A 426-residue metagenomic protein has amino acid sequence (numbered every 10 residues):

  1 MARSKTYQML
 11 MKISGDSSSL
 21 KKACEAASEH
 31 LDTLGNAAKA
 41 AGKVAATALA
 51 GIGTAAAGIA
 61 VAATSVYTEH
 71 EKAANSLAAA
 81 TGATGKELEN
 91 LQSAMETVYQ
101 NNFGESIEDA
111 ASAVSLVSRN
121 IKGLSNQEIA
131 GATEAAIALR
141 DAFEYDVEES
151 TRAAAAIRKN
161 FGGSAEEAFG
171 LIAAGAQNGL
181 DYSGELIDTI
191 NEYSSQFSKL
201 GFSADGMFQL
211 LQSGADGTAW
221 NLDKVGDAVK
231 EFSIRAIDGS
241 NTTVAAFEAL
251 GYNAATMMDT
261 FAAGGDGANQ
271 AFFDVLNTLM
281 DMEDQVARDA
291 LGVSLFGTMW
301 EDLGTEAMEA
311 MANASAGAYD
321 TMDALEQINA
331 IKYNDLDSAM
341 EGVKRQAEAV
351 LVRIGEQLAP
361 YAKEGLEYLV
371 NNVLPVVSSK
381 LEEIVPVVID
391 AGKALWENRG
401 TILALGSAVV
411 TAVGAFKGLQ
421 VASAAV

Functional and structural regions predicted by a protein language model:
M1-K21, E231, F296, W300 (+1 more regions): Short, low-complexity N-terminal tether/leader segments at secretion or assembly junctions of large, surface-exposed
A2-K5, G15-G170, A174-D188, F197-D205 (+9 more regions): A short, structural motif
A41, I52-A60, S183, D216-G226 (+4 more regions): Hydrophobic, low-dielectric interface segments
I157, E192-K199, G214, K230-S233 (+1 more regions): Acidic helix/loop microenvironments that form the catalytic cleft of cell-wall polysaccharide enzymes
L171-A174, E192, L210-Q212, A228: Alpha-helical coiled-coil/heptad-repeat oligomerization segments
T278: Cys/His-dense Zn2+-coordinating finger/ribbon modules
